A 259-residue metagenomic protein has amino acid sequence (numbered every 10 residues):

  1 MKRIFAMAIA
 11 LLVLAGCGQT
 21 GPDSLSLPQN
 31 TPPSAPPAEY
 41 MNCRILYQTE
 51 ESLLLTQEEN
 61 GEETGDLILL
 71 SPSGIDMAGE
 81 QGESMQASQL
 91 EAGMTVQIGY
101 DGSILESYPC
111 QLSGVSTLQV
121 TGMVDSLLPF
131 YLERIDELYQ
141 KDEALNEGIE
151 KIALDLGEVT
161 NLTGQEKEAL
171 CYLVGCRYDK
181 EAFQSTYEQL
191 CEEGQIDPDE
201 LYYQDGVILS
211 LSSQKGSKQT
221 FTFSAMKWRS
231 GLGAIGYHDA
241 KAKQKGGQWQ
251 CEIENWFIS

Functional and structural regions predicted by a protein language model:
M1-I4, A8: Positively charged n-region of N-terminal signal peptides that target proteins for export
A10-L11, P36: Residue-level signal for mature regions of secreted extracellular proteins and peptides
V13-G16: C-terminal motif of bacterial Sec signal peptides marking the signal peptidase cleavage site
G18, D23-S24, P28, P32 (+8 more regions): Flexible low-complexity loop/turn motifs enriched in small/helix-breaking residues
E51-L53, Q219-F221, W249: Hydrophobic residues embedded in beta-strands of well-ordered beta-sheets
D101-S107: Short, charged beta-turn/beta-strand-edge "cap" motif at the junction between a beta-strand and an adjacent loop
Y237-S259: Short beta-strand edge/turn micro-motifs at domain boundaries
